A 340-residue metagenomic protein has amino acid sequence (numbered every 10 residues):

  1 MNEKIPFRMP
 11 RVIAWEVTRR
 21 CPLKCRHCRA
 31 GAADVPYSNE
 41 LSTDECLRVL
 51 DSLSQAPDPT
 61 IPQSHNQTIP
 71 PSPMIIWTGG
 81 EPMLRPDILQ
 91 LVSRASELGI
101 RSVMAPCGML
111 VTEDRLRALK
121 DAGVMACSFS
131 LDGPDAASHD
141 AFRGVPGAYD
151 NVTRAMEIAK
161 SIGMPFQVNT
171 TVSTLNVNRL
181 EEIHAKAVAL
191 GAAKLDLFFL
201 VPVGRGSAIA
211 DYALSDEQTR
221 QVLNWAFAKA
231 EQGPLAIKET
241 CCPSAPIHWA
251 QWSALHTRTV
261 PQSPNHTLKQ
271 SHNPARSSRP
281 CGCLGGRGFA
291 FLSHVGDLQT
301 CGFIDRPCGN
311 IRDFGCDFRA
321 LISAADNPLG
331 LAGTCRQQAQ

Functional and structural regions predicted by a protein language model:
M1-A122, A126: Conserved alpha-helical substructure of the radical SAM core
C21, D135, I304-P307: A generic "binding-loop/recognition-motif" signal
P36, L41, D58, D121-A122 (+3 more regions): Radical SAM enzyme [4Fe-4S]-AdoMet core and its adjacent flexible, acidic and glycine-rich loops/tails across
S54-M74, R258-N265, K269-S271, I311-D313 (+1 more regions): Intrinsically disordered, low-complexity polar segments enriched in Ser/Thr/Pro and acidic
P280, F303-Q340: Membrane-interface junctions of multi-pass transporters
C283-R287: Short, small/polar residue-rich loop motifs at catalytic or cofactor-binding pockets
F289-F291, C308: His/acidic/aromatic-lined binding-pocket segments of jelly-roll/cupin-type domains and related regulatory beta-sandwich
A290, D297-L298: Hydrophobic "anchor" residues
